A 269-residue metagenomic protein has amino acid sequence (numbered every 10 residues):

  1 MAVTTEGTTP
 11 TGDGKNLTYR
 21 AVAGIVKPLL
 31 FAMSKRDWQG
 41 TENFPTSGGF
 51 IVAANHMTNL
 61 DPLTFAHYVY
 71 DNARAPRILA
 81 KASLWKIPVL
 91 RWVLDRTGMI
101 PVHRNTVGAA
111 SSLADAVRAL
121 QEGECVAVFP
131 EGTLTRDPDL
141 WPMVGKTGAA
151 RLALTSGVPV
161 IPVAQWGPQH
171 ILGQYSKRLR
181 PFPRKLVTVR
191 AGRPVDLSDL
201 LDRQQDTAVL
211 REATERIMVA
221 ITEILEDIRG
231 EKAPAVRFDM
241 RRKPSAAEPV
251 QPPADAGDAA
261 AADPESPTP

Functional and structural regions predicted by a protein language model:
A2-T46, P88-T97: A transmembrane-helix-recognition feature enriched in membrane-embedded lipid enzymes and envelope glyco-/phospholipid
F31, F44-T106: Catalytic core of membrane glycerolipid acyltransferases/transacylases, capturing the structured, soluble-facing
F31-Q39, G108-A110, I171-G173: Short gly/ser/thr-rich secondary-structure transition/capping motifs
V93, R118, R151-T155: Hydrophobic/aromatic ligand-binding patch that stacks against planar heteroaromatic rings of cofactors or nucleotides
A114-A119, V187-D227: A charged, well-structured terminal subsegment
A119-A149: Catalytic-site beta-strand/loop segments enriched in glycine and acidic/polar residues
D139-T207, F238-S245, V250-P252: A cross-family acyltransferase "interaction/gating" segment
A256-P269: Long, low-complexity, intrinsically disordered segments
